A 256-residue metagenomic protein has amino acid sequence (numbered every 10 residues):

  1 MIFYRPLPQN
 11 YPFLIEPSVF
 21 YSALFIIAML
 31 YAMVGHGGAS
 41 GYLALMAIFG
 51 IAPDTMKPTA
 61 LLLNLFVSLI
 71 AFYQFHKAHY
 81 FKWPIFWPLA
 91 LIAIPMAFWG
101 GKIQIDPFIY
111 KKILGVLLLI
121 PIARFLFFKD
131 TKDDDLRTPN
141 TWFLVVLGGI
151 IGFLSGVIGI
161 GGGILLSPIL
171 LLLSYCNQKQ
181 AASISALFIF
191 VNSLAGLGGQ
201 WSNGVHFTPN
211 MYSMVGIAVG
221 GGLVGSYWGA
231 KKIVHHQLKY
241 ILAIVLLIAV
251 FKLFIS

Functional and structural regions predicted by a protein language model:
M1-A28, A32, G41, L45-F49 (+4 more regions): Juxtamembrane transmembrane-helix boundary motif
V34-Y42, G159-I169: Transmembrane helix boundary and interhelical junction motifs in multipass membrane proteins
I51-L62, P84-I85, Y175-A186: Membrane-interface alpha-helices at helix entry/exit sites of multi-pass transporters
T59-Q74: Transmembrane alpha-helices of multi-pass small-molecule transport proteins
A60-N64, S185-I189, M211-V215: Short hydrophobic/aromatic, small-residue-rich stretches within specific transmembrane helices of secondary active
Q104, G163, S167, G196-Q200: Juxtamembrane/transmembrane-helix interface segments of polytopic membrane transporters
